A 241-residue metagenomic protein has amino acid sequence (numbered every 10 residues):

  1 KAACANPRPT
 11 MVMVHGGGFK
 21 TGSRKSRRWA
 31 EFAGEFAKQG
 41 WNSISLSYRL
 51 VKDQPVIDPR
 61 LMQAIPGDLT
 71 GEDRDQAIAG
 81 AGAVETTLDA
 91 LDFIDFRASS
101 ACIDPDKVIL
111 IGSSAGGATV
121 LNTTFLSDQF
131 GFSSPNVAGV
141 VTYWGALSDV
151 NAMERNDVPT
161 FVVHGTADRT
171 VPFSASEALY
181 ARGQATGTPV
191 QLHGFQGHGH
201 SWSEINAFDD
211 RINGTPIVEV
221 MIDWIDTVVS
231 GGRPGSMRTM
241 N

Functional and structural regions predicted by a protein language model:
A2-T10, R155-D157: Proline/glycine-enriched tight loop/beta-turn segments at coil->beta junctions that connect or precede beta-strands
P7-I103: Serine-hydrolase catalytic machinery in alpha/beta-hydrolase-like enzymes
R8, V14, Y143, F195-H198: Alpha/beta-hydrolase
M13-G18, G117, G145, G165: Glycine-rich His-Gly loop
S26, P172-R182: Short alpha-helix in the alpha/beta-hydrolase fold that links the catalytic acid
G82-N156: Primarily recognizes the serine-hydrolase "nucleophile elbow" in alpha/beta-hydrolase and SGNH/GDSL folds
V162-H164, D168: Short beta-strand/loop motif that positions the catalytic acidic residue of the alpha/beta-hydrolase fold
G187-N241: C-terminal catalytic histidine-bearing segment of alpha/beta-hydrolase fold enzymes
